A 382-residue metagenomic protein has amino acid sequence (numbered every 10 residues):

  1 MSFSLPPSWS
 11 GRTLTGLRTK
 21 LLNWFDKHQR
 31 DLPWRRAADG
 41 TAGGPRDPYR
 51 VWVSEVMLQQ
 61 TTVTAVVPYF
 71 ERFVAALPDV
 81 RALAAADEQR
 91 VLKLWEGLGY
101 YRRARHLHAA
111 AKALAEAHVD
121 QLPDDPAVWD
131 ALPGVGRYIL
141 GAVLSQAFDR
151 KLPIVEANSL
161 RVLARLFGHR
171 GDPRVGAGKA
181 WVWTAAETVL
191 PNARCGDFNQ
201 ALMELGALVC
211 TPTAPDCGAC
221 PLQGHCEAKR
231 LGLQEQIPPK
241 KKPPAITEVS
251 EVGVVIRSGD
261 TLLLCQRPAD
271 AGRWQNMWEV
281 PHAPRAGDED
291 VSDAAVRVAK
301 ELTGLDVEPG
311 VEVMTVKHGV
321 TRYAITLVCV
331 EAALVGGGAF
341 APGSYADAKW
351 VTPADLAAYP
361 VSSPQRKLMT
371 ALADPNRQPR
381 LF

Functional and structural regions predicted by a protein language model:
M1-A37, A207-F382: Intrinsically disordered, low-complexity, charged terminal extensions of DNA damage-control enzymes
F3-P6, K20, D26-G218, L222-L231 (+2 more regions): Catalytic cores of DNA base-excision repair glycosylases
